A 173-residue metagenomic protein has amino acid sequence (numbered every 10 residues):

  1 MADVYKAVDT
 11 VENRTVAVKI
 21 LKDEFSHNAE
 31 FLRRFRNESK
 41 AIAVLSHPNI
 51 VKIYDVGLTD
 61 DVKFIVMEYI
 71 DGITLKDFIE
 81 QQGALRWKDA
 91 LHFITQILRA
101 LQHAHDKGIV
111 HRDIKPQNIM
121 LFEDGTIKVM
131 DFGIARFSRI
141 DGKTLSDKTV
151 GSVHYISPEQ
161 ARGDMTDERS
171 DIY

Functional and structural regions predicted by a protein language model:
D3: Conserved N-lobe ATP-binding subsite of Hanks-type protein kinase domains, especially the beta3 VAIK lysine
V8-T15: Conserved N-lobe loop of protein kinases adjacent to the ATP-binding glycine-rich P-loop
K22-V44: AlphaC helix of the eukaryotic protein kinase fold
V56: Activation-segment/catalytic-loop signature of the eukaryotic protein kinase fold
D60-T74, F78: Conserved short submotifs of the Hanks-type protein kinase catalytic core that shape the nucleotide-binding pocket
F93-I94: Activation segment signature within eukaryotic-like protein kinase domains
L98-I109: Protein kinase catalytic-loop region centered on the HRD/HxD motif
